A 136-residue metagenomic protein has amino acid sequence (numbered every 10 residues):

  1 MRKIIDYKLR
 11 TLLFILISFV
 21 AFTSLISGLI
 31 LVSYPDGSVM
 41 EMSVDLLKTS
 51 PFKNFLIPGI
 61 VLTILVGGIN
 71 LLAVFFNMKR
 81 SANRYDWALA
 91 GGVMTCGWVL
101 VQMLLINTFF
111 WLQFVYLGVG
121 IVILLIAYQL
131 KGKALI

Functional and structural regions predicted by a protein language model:
M1-I136: Topology signature of small-to-medium multi-pass alpha-helical membrane proteins
